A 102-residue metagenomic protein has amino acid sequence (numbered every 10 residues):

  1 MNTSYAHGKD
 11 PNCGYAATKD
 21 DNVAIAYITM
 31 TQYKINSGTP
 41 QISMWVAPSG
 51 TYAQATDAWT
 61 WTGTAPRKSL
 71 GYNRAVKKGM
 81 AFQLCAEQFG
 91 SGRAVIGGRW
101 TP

Functional and structural regions predicted by a protein language model:
M1-P102: Post-signal peptide N-terminal regions of Sec-secreted extracellular proteins
